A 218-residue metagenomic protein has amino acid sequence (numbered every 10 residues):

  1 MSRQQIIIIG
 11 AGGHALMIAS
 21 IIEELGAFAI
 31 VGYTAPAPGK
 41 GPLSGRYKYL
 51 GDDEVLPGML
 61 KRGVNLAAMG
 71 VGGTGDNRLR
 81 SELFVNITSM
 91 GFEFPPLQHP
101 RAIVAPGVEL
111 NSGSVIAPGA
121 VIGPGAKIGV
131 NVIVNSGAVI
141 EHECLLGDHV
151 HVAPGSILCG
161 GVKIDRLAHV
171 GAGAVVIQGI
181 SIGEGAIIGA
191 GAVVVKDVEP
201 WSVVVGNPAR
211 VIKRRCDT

Functional and structural regions predicted by a protein language model:
S2-M69: A solvent-exposed beta-alpha-beta segment
H14, G72-G75, R210: Short glycine-rich anion-binding loops that position phosphate/pyrophosphate groups of nucleotides and phosphorylated
L16, S20, R78, K196 (+1 more regions): Alpha-helical elements of the RecA-like P-loop NTPase motor core of helicases
S20, P57-K61, E82-V85, S89 (+5 more regions): Replace "anionic and nucleotidyl ligands
I21, R62, W201, R215-T218: Residue-level signal for well-ordered alpha-helical positions
G26-A27, T88-F92, K196: Short helix-capping segments at alpha-helix termini
G41-H99, I103: Phosphate-bearing ligand-interacting subdomains that bind or position ATP/ADP/UDP/GDP/NAD(P) or nucleotide-linked
P96-V205, A209-I212: Structural signal for interior beta-strand "rungs" in well-ordered beta-sheet cores of soluble enzyme domains
